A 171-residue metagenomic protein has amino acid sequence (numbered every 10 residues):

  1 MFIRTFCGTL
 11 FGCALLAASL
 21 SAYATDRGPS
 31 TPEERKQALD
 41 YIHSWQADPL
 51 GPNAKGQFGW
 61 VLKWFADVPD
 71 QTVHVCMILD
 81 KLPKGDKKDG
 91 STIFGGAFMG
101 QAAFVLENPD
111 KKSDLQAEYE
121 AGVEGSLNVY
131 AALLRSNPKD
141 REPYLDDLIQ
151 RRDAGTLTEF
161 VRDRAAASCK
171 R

Functional and structural regions predicted by a protein language model:
M1-T5: N-terminal secretory signal peptides that target proteins for export/translocation
C7, S21, T25-G28, S44-D48 (+4 more regions): A near-ubiquitous, low-amplitude feature marking generic local secondary-structure context
C7-G8, G90: Low-complexity, intrinsically disordered short peptide segments enriched in small/polar/basic residues
G8-A18: Bacterial N-terminal signal peptides
G12, S21-E34, A165-R171: Non-catalytic accessory regions used for complex assembly or targeting
Y23-K63: Immediate post-signal-peptide N-terminus of mature secreted/exported proteins
N53-S168: Mature extracellular/secreted ectodomains of secretory-pathway proteins
